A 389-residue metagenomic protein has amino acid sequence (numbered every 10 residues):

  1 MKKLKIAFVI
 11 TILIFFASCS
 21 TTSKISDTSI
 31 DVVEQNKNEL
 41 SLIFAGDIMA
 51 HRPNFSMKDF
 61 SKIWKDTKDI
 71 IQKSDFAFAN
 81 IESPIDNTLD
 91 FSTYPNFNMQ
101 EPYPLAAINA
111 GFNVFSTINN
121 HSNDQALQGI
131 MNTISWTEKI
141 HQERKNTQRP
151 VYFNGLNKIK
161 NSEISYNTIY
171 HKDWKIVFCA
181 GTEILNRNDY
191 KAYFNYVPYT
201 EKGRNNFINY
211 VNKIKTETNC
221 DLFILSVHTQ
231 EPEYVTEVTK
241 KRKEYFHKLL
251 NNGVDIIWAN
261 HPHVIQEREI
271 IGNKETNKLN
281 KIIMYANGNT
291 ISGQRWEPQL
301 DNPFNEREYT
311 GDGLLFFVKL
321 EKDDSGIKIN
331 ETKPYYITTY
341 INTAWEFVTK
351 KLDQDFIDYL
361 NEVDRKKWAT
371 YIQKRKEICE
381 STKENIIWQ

Functional and structural regions predicted by a protein language model:
F15-S18: C-terminal motif of bacterial Sec signal peptides marking the signal peptidase cleavage site
K24-A126, T133, E143-F153: N-terminal catalytic scaffold of extracellular/periplasmic and nuclease hydrolases that process anionic headgroups
Q35-E39, M49, T218, Q294-Q389: A short C-terminal boundary segment appended to hydrolase-like catalytic domains
H51-P53, I85-T88, S122-I134, K160-S165 (+4 more regions): Active-site environment of divalent metal-dependent phosphoester hydrolases
F55-M57, S61-K65, Y170-F223, R242-E244: Binuclear metal-dependent hydrolase catalytic cores centered on His/Asp/Glu-rich metal-binding motifs
S74-D86, I118-N120, L185, V211-T236: Short acidic, glycine-rich surface-loop motifs adjacent to enzyme active sites
T88-I108, D221-G253: Active-site-proximal segments of metal-dependent phosphoesterases and phosphodiesterases across multiple
G111-V114, K240-L314: Conserved beta-sheet core of the metallophosphoesterase superfamily
